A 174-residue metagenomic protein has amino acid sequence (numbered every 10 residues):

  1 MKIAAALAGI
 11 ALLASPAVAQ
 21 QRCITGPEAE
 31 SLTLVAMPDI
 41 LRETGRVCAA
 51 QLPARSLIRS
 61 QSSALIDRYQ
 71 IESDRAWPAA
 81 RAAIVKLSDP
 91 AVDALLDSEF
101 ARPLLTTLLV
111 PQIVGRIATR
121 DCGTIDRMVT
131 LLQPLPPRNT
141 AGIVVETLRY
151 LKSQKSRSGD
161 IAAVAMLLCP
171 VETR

Functional and structural regions predicted by a protein language model:
M1-G9: Sec-dependent signal peptide recognition, specifically the positively charged N-region followed immediately by
A14-P16: N-terminal signal peptide c-region/cleavage motif recognized by signal peptidases
Q20-S60: Immediate post-signal-peptide N-terminus of mature secreted/exported proteins
R22-I24, V47-A49, D121-I125, L168-P170: Sequence contexts marking disulfide-bonded cysteines in secreted/extracellular proteins
T33, M37-I40, T44, Q61 (+5 more regions): Stable alpha-helical elements in mature extracytoplasmic
R46-T119: Structured domain cores in non-transmembrane regions
I113-D126, L132-L135: Exposed beta-sheet edge/beta-hairpin loop segments within beta-rich domains
Q133-R174: Glycine-rich, aromatic-bearing surface loops/beta-hairpins
